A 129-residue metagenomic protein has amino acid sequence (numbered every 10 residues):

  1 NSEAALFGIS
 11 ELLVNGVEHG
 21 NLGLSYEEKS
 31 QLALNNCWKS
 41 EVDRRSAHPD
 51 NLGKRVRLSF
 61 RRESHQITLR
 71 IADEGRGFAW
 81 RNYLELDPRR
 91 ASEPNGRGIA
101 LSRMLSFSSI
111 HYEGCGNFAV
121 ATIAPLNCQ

Functional and structural regions predicted by a protein language model:
A4, G8, G98: Conserved N-box helix within the HATPase_c
S10, R61, A124: Short loop/turn motifs enriched for small/polar and acidic residues
E11, N15: Conserved polar catalytic motif of the HATPase_c/GHKL fold
G16-G20: Short helix-loop "hinge" at the ATP-lid/N-box region of the Bergerat-fold HATPase_c
G23, S30-Q31, V120, C128: Residue-level signal for alpha-helical context at structural boundaries
S25-G96: Glycine-rich/acidic phosphate-handling loop/turn and adjacent ATP-lid/helix of nucleotide-binding kinase/ATPase domains
H65-R70, R76-F78, Y83, P88-S92 (+1 more regions): Flexible, glycine-/charge-rich segments associated with ATP-binding catalytic modules
